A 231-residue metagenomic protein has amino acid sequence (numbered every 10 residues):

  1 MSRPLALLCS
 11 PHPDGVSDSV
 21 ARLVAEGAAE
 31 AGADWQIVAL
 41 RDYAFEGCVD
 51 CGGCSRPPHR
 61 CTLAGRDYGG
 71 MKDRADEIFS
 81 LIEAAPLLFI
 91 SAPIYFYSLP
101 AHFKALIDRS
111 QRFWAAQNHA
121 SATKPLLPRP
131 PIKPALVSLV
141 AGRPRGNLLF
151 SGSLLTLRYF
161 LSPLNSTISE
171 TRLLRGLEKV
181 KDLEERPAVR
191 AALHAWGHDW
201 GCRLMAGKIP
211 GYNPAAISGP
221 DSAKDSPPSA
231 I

Functional and structural regions predicted by a protein language model:
M1-A115, P187-I231: N-terminal beta1-alpha1-beta2 submodule of the flavodoxin-like/Rossmannoid cofactor-binding fold
P11-D14, I94, G142-G146, E178-V180: Short histidine/acidic/glycine/proline-rich micro-motifs that form metal- and phosphate-coordinating active-site loops
A33, H119-A122, L177, I209: Sparse recognition of residues in long alpha-helices and their boundaries
Y43-E46, L177-K181: A short acidic, often aromatic-flanked loop/helix-cap motif at beta-alpha or helix-coil junctions that lines enzyme
H102, Q117-S169: Short, glycine-/small-residue-rich phosphate/pyrophosphate-handling segment
N147-F150, K181-E185: Short, solvent-exposed loop/turn segments at secondary-structure boundaries
S169-G176: Beta-strand-loop-alpha "switch" segments that mediate conformational coupling across diverse proteins
